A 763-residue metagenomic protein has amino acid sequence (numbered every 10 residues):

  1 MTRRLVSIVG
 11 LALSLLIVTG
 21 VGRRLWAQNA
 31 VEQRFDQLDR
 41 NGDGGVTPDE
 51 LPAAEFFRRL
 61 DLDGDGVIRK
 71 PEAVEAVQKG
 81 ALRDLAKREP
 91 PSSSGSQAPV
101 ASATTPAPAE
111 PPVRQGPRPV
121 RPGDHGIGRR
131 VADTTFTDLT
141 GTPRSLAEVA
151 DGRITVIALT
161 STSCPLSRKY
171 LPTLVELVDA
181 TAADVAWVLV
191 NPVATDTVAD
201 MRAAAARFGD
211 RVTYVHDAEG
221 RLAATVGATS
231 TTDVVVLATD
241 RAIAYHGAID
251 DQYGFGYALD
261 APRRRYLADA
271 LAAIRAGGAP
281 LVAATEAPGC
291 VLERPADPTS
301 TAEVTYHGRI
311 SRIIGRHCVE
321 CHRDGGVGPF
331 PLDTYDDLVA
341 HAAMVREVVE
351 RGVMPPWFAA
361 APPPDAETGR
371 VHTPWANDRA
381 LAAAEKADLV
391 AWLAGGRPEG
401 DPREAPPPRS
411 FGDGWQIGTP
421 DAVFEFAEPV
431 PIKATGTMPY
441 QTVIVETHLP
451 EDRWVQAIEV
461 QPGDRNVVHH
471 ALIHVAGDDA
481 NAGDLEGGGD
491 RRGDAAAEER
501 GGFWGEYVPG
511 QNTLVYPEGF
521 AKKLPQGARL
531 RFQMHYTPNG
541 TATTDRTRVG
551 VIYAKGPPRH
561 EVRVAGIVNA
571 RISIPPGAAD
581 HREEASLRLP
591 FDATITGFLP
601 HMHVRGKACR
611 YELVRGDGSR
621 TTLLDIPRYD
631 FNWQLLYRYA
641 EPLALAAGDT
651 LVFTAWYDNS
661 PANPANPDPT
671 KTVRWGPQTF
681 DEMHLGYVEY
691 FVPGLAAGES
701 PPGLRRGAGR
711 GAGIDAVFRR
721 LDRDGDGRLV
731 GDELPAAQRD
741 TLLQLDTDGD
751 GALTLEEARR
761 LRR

Functional and structural regions predicted by a protein language model:
V31-R40, A53-D63, G713-D724, R739-D748: Primarily EF-hand calcium-binding motifs
T134-T155, T299, E303-R309: A short beta-strand-turn-helix
A147-R168, L271: Short active-site neighborhood of thiol/selenol oxidoreductases, capturing the structured segment around
R168-F208, V215-T225: Structural microenvironment flanking redox-active thiols in thiol-disulfide oxidoreductases
A204-A248: Short, internal strand/loop/helix patches that form the active-site neighborhood or redox-interaction surface
T229, G414-A696: His-enriched metal-coordination microenvironments in redox/metal-binding proteins
A238-T239, I243-A302: Thiol-/selenol-based redox modules, centered on thioredoxin-like and closely related oxidoreductase domains
A284-E446, Q461, G527-Q533, P538: Aromatic- and Gly/Pro-enriched helix-to-coil junctions and flexible linker segments
